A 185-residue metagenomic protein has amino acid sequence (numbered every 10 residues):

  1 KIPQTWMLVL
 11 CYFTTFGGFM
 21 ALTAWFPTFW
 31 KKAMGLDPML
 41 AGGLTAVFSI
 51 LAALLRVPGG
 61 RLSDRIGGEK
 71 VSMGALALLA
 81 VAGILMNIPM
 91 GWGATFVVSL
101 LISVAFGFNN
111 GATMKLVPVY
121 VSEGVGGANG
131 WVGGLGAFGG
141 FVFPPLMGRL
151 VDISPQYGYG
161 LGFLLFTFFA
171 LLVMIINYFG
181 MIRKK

Functional and structural regions predicted by a protein language model:
I2-L54: Extracytoplasmic gate region of multi-pass secondary transporters
L55-G67, V151: Helix-to-loop junctions at the C-terminal end of transmembrane segments in multipass secondary transporters
D64-L76: Cytoplasmic membrane-interface "Motif A"-like loop-to-helix N-cap segments of 12-TM Major Facilitator Superfamily
A77-M90: C-terminal ends and interior cores of transmembrane alpha-helices in multi-pass membrane transporters/permeases
F108-V121: Intracellular juxtamembrane helix-capping segments at the cytosolic ends of symmetry-related transmembrane helices
E123-P155: A late C-terminal transmembrane helix in Major Facilitator Superfamily
R149-F169: A membrane-interface helix-boundary motif in multi-pass transporters
L164-K185: Multi-pass alpha-helical transporter architecture, strongest for 12-TM Major Facilitator/SLC carriers used
